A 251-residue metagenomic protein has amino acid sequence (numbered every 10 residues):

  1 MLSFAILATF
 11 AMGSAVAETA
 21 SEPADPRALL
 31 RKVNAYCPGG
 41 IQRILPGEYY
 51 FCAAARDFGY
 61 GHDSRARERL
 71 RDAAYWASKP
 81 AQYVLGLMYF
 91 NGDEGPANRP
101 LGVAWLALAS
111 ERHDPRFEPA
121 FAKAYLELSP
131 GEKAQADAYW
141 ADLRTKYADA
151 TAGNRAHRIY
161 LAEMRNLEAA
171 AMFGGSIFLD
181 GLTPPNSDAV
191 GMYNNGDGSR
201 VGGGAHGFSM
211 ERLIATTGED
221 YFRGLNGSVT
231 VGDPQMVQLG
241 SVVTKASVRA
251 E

Functional and structural regions predicted by a protein language model:
M1-T19: Gram-negative bacterial Sec-dependent N-terminal signal peptides
A20-A24, L30-A35, E118, L128-V237 (+1 more regions): Extracytoplasmic and endomembrane cell-envelope/extracellular-matrix remodeling and assembly machinery
A24-I41, C52, H62-R69: Repeat-mediated protein-protein interaction surfaces in helical alpha-solenoids
I41-Y50, R56-D63, L70, Y75-Q82 (+4 more regions): Short helix-capping/linker turns of helical repeat alpha-solenoids
E68, P100-A104, A138: Primarily a tetratricopeptide repeat
G86-P96, Y125-S129: Short coil/turn linking the two alpha-helices of tandem helical-hairpin repeats
Y89, L106-S110, Y125, Y139-W140 (+1 more regions): Amphipathic alpha-helical interface segments used for dimerization/assembly
